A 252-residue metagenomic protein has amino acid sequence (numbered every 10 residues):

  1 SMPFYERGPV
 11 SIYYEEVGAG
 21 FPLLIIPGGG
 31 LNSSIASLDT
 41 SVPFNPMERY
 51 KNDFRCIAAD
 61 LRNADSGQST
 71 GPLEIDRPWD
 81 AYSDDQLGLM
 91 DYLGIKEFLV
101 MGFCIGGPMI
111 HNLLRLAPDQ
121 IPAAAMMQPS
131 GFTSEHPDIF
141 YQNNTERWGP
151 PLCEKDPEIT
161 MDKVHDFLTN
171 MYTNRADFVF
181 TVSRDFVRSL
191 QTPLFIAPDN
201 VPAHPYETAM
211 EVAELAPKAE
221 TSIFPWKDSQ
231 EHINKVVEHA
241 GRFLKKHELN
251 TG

Functional and structural regions predicted by a protein language model:
G8-S69: Conserved HGGG/HGGXW glycine-rich cap/lid loop of the alpha/beta-hydrolase fold
D60-A64, S130, P225-K227: Short beta-to-alpha linker loops that shape the active-site pocket of alpha/beta-hydrolase fold enzymes
D80-F98: Conserved acidic catalytic loop of the alpha/beta-hydrolase fold
K96-F132: Conserved hydrolase catalytic core segment
P157-S183, V187-L190: Hydrophobic, aromatic-rich cap/lid helix
L190, I196-P198: Short beta-strand/loop motif that positions the catalytic acidic residue of the alpha/beta-hydrolase fold
P202-T208: Conserved alpha/beta-hydrolase "acid-adjacent" motif
A219-G252: Catalytic active-site module of serine/aspartate enzymes centered on a nucleophile-bearing elbow/loop
